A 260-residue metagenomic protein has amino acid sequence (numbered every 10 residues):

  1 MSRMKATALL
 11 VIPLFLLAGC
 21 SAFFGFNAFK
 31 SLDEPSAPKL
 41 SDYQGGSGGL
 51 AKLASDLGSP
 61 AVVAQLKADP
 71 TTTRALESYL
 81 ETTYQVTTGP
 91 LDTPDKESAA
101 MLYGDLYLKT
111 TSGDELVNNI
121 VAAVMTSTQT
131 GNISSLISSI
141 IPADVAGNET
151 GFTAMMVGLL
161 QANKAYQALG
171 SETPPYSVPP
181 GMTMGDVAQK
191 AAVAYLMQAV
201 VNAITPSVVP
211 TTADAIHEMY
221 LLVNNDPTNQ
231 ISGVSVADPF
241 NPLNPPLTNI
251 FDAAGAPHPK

Functional and structural regions predicted by a protein language model:
M1-A8: Bacterial N-terminal signal peptides that target proteins for export
L16-G19: C-terminal motif of bacterial Sec signal peptides marking the signal peptidase cleavage site
S21-K260: N-terminal alpha-helical interaction modules that lie
